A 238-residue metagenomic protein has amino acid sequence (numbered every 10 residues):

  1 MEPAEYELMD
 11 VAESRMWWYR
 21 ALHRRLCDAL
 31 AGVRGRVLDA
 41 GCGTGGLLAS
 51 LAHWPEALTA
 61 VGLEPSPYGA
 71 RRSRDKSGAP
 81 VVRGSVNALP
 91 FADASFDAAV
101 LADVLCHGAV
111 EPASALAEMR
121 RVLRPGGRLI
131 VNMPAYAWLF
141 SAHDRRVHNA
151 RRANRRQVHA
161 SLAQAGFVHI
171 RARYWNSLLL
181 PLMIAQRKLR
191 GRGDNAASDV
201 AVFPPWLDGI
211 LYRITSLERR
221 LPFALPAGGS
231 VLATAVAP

Functional and structural regions predicted by a protein language model:
M1-A92, A98-A102, S114-L116, P226-V231: Conserved N-terminal segment of class I S-adenosyl-L-methionine
M9-D10, L129-R151, Q157-A160: Short, glycine-/aromatic-enriched active-site segment of Class I SAM-dependent methyltransferases
A31, R74, A109, R124 (+1 more regions): Short conserved AdoMet
D103-H107: Short catalytic micro-motifs in class I SAM-dependent methyltransferases
A113-R128: A short glycine-rich, Lys/Arg-flanked "PGG" loop and its adjoining helix->strand segment in the class I
F167-S177: Conserved S-adenosyl-L-methionine
L179-P238: A C-terminal cap/extension of S-adenosyl-L-methionine-dependent methyltransferases that defines the acceptor-substrate
